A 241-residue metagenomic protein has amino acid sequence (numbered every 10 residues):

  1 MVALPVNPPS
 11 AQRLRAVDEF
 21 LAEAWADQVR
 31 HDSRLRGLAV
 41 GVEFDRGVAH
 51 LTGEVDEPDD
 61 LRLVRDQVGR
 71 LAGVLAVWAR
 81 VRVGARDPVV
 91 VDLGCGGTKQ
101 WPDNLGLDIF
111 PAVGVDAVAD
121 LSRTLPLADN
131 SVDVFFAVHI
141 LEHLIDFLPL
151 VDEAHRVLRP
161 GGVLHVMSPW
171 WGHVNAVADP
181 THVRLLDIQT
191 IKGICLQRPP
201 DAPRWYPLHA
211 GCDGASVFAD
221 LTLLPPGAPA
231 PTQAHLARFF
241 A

Functional and structural regions predicted by a protein language model:
M1-P88: N-terminal targeting leaders
G47-A49, A112, A215: Beta-strand-connecting loop/turn residues
G84-T98, P229-A241: SAM-dependent nucleic-acid methyltransferase catalytic core
P88-G172: Conserved SAM-binding loop
L148-P149, E153, R159, V163-A241: S-adenosyl-L-methionine-dependent methyltransferase catalytic module, highlighting the catalytic core
